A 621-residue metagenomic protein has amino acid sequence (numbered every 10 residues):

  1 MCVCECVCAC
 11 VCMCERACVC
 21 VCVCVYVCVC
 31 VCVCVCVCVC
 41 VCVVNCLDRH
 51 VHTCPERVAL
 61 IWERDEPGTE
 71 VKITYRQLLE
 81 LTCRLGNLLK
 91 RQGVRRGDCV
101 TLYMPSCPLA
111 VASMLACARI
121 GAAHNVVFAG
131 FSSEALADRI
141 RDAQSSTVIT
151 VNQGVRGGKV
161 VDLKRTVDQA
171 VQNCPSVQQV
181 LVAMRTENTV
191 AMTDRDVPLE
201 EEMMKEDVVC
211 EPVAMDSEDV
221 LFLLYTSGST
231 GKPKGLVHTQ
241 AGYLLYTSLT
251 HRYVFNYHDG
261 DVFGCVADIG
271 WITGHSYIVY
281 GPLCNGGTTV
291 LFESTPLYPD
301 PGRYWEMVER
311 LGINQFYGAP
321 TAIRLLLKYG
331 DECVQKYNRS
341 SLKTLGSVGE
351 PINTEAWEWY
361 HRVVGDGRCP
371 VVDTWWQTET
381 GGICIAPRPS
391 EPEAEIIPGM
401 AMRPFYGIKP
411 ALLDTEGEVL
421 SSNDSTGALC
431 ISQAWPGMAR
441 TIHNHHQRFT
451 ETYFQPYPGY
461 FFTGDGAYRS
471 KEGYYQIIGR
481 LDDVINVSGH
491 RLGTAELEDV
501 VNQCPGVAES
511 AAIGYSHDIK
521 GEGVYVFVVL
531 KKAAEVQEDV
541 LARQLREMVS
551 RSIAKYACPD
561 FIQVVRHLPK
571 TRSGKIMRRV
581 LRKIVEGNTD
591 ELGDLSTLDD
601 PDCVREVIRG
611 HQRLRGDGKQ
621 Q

Functional and structural regions predicted by a protein language model:
V3-C4, V35-V37, P67, T147-S217 (+2 more regions): ANL superfamily adenylate-forming
V44, E56, L60-L115, S132-A137 (+2 more regions): Conserved AMP-binding/adenylate-forming core of the ANL superfamily
E56-V58, Q178-A183, E187-N188, T193-Y225 (+5 more regions): Conserved pre-ATP/AMP-binding loop-to-beta segment of ANL
L102, V127-Q153, V167, E309 (+10 more regions): AMP-binding/adenylate-forming catalytic core of the ANL superfamily
V182-A183, I519, R551-I576, N588-G618: AMP-binding/adenylate-forming catalytic domain of the ANL superfamily
M203, C284-G287, N314-G318, L327-E395 (+2 more regions): Gly/Ser/Thr-rich phosphate-binding loop
G242-V262, I269-Q315, L325-E332: Conserved AMP-binding/adenylation subdomain of ANL enzymes
R403-G407, E418-Y453, Y474, H490 (+2 more regions): Conserved ATP/PPi-binding loop(s) of AMP-dependent carboxylate-activating enzymes
